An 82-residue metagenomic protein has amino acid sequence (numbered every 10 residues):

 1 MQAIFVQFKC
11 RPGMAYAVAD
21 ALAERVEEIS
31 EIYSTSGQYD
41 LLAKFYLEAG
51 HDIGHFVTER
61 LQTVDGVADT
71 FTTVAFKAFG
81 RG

Functional and structural regions predicted by a protein language model:
M1-G82: A compositional/biophysical signature of low hydrophobicity enriched in polar/charged and small residues
